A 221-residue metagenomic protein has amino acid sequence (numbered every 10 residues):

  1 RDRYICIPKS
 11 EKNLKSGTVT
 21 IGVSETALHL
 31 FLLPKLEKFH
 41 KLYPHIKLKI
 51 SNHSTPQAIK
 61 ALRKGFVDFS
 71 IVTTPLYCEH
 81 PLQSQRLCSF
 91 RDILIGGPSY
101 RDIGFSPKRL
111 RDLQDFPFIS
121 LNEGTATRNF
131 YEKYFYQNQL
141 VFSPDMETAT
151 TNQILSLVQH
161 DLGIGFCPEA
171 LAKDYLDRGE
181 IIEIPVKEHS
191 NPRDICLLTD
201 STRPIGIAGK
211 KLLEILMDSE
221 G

Functional and structural regions predicted by a protein language model:
R1-K12: Alpha-helical linker/hinge and terminal dimerization helices associated with HTH transcriptional regulators
R3, K38, K60-A61, R86 (+3 more regions): Well-formed, non-transmembrane alpha-helical positions, independent of function
S16-E79, T148: Central regulatory/effector-binding core of bacterial HTH transcription factors
T18-G22, S70, I95, I119 (+2 more regions): Short, well-ordered beta-strand segments
F31, I182-G221: A late-sequence structural motif
L42, H53-F116, E123, S190-N191: Acidic, Gly/Pro-rich loop/turn segments at junctions of secondary structure
S54-I59, R63-F66, T73, T127 (+1 more regions): Hydrophobic hinge/microswitch elements
D102-I103, P117-N138, I205-G209, L213: Secondary-structure junction motif
